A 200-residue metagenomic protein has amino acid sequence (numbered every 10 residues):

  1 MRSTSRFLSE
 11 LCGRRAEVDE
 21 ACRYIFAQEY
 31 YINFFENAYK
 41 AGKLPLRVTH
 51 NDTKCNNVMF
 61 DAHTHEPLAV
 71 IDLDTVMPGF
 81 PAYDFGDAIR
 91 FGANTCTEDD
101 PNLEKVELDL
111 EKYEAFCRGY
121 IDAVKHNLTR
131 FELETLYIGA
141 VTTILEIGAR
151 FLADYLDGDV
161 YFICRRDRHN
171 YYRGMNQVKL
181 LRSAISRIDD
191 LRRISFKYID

Functional and structural regions predicted by a protein language model:
M1-H50, C55-A69, T142, V160-R173 (+2 more regions): ATP-dependent phospho-/nucleotidyl transfer catalytic cores
E17, M77-D84, L108-K112, N170-R173: Short acidic-hydrophobic sequence patches enriched in Asp/Glu that either
A21, I25, F116, T135-L136: A structural signal for short hydrophobic/aromatic patches embedded in well-ordered alpha helices
G42, N51, H63, P78-P81 (+3 more regions): Active-site-proximal structural scaffolding
G42, N56-T97: Catalytic activation segment of kinase domains across protein kinase-like and atypical kinase folds
A82-H126, T142-Y161: Active-site activation/catalytic loop segments of kinase-like enzymes and analogous catalytic loops in related
L128-A140: All-alpha amphipathic helical-bundle segments outside canonical DNA-binding/catalytic cores that form hydrophobic
S183-R187: Amphipathic alpha-helical coiled-coil segments
